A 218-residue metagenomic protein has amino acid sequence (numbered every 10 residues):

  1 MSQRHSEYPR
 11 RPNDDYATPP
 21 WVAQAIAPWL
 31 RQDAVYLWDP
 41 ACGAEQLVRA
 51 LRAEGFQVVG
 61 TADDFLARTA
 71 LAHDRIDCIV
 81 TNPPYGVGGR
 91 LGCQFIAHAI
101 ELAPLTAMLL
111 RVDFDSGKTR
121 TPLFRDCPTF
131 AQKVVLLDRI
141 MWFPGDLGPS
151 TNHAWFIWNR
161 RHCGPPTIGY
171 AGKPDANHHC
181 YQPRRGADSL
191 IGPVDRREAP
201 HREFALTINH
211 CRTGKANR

Functional and structural regions predicted by a protein language model:
M1-R218: Class I S-adenosyl-L-methionine-dependent methyltransferase catalytic core
